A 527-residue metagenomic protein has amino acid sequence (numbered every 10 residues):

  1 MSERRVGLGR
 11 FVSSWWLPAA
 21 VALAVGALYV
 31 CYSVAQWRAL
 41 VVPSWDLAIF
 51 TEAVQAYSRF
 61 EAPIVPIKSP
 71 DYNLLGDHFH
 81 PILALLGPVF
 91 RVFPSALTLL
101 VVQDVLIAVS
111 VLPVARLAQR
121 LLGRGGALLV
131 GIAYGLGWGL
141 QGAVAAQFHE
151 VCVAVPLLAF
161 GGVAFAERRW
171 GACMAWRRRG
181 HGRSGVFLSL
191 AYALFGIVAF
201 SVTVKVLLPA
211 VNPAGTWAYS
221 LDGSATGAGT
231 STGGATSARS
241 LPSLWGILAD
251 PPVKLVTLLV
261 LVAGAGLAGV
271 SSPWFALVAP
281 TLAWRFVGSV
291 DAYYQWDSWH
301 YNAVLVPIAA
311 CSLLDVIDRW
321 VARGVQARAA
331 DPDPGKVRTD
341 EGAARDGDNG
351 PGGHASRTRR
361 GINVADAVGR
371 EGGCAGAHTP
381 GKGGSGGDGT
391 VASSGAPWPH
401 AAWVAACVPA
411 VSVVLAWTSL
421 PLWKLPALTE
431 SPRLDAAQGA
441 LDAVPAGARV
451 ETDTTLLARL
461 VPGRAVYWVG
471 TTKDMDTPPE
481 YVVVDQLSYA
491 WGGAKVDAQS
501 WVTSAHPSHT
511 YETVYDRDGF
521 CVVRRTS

Functional and structural regions predicted by a protein language model:
M1-C31, S184-A193: Start-transfer (signal-anchor) and selected internal transmembrane alpha helices of multi-pass inner/ER membrane
A22, F187-V198, W320-S419: Signature aromatic-anchored transmembrane alpha helix within multi-pass, membrane-resident enzymes that catalyze glycan
Y32, V42, D46, A56-Y57 (+3 more regions): Membrane-lumen/periplasm interface segments of specific transmembrane helices in polyprenyl phosphate-linked
I49-N73, P81-I82: Extracytosolic helix-loop segments that constitute the early lumenal/periplasmic catalytic or substrate-binding loops
V101-L122, A159: Transmembrane-helix motifs of polytopic, lipid-linked glycan transferases
P113, A133, C152-W176, I308: Specific aromatic-rich, kink-prone transmembrane helix
A127-W138, V163: Short helix- or helix-capping micro-motifs that position conserved polar/aromatic residues at function-defining sites
A276-P332, A392-S393: Hydrophobic/aromatic-rich transmembrane helices and adjacent perimembrane loops
